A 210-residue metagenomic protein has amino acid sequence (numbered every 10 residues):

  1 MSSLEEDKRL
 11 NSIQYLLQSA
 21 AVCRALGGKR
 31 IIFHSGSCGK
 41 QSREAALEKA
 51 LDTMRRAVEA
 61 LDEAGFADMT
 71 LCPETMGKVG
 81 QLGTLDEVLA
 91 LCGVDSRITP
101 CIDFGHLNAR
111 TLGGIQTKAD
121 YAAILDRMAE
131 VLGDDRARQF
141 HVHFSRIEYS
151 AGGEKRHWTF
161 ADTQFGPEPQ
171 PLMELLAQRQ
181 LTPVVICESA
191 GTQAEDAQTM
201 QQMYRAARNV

Functional and structural regions predicted by a protein language model:
M1-C101, A109: Active-site acidic/histidine proton-transfer and metal-coordination neighborhood in alpha/beta enzyme cores
S3, E44, L82-L85, N108-T182: Gly/Pro-rich active-site loop or hairpin
K29, T182-P183: Short acidic/polar active-site loop segments enriched in Thr and Asp
I32, C101, H143, V185-I186: Conserved beta-strand positions in the central sheet of alpha/beta enzyme cores
G36-C38, E74-K78, G105-R110, V142-Y149 (+1 more regions): Active-site beta-loop-alpha junctions enriched in small/polar residues
E48, M54-R56, A60-T70, I115-A119 (+3 more regions): A structural signal for the main folded, soluble domain(s) of proteins
A60-D68, G93-R97, L132-R136, Q178-Q180 (+1 more regions): Short helix-capping segments at alpha-helix termini
A194-V210: C-terminal helical cap(s) of enzyme catalytic domains, especially alpha/beta-barrels
